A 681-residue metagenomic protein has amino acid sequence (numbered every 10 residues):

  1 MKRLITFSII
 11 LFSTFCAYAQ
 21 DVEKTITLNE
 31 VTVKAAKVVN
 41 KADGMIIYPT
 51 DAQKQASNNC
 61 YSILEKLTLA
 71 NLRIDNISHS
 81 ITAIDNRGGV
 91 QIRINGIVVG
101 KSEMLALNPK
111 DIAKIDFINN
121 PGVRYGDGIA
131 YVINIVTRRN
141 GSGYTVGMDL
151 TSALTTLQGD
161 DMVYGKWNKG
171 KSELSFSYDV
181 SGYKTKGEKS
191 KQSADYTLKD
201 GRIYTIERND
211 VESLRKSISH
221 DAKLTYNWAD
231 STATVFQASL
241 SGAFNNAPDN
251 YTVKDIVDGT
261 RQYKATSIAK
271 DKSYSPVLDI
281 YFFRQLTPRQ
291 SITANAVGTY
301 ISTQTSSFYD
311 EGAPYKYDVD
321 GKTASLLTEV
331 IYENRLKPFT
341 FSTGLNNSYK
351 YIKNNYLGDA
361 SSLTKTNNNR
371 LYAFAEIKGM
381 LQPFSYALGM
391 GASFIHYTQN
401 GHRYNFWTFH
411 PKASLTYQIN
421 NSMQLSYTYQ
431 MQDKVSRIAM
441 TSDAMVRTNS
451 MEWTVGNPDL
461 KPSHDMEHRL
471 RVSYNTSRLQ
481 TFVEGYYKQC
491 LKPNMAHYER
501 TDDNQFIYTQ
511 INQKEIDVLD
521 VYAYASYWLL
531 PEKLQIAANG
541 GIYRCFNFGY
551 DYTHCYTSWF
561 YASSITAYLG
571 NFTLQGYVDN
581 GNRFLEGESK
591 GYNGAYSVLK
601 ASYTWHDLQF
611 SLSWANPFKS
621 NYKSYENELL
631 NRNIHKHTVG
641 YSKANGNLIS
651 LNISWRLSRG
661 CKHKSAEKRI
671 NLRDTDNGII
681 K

Functional and structural regions predicted by a protein language model:
Q20-Q53, I77-S78: Short, acidic, small-residue-rich periplasmic hinge/interaction motif at the N-terminus of Gram-negative outer-membrane
E30, C60-I63, S80-T82, S102 (+2 more regions): N-terminal periplasmic accessory domains that precede and gate Gram-negative outer-membrane beta-barrel machines
D51-Q53, S142-Y164, V639: Short strand-turn segments of transmembrane beta-barrel domains in outer membranes, especially the first one or two
R73-N120: Periplasmic plug
L150-L154, K169, V180-K184, G242-N246 (+16 more regions): Transmembrane beta-strands of outer-membrane beta-barrel pores
S219-A247, I268-H402, F406-P411, Q418 (+4 more regions): Face-selective signature of the C-terminal outer-membrane beta-barrel domain
Y404, M423, D433-F482, Q489-L491 (+2 more regions): Outer-membrane beta-barrel signature, preferentially recognizing the C-terminal barrel domain of Gram-negative
W605-K681: C-terminal beta-signal and adjacent terminal beta-strands/loops of Gram-negative outer-membrane beta-barrel proteins
